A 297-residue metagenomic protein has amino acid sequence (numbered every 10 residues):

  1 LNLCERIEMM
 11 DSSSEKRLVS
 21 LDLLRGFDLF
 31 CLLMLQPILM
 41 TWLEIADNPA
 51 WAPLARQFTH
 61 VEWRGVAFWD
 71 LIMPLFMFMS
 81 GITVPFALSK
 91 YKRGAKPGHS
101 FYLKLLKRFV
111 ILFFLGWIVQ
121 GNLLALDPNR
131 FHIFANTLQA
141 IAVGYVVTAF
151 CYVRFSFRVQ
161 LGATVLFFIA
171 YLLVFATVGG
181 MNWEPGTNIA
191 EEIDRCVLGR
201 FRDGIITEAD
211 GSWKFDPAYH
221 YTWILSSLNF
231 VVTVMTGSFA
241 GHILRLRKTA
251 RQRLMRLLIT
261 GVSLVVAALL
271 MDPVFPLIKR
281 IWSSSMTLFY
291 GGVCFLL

Functional and structural regions predicted by a protein language model:
L3-L297: Alpha-helical transmembrane segments and their immediate juxtamembrane cytosolic regions
